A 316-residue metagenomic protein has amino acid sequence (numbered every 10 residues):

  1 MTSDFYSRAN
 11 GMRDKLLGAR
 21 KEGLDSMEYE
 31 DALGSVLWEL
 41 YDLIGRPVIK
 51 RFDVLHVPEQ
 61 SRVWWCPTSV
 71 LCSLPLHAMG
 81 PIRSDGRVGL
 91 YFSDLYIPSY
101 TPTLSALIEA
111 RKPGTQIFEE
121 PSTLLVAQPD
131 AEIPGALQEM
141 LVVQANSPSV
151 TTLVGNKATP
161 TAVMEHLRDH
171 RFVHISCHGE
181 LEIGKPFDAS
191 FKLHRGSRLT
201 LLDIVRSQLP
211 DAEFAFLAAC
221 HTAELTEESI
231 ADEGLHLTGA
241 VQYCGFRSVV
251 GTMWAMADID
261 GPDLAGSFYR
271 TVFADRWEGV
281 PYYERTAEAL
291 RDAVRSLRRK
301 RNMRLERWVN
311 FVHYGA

Functional and structural regions predicted by a protein language model:
M1-P121, P134-Q138, V142-Q144, A162-I175 (+1 more regions): Charged, well-ordered internal alpha-helical segments
K21-G34, L124-Q128, A219-T222, V250-M253: Glycine- and acidic
Q60-W64, S122-T123, V150-T151, R171-V173 (+4 more regions): Beta-sheet entry/capping signal
C66-V70, A127-A131, G155-K157, C177-H178: Structural motif
P98-A110, P129-I133, R171-E278, Y282: Catalytic cores of nucleophile-dependent amide-cleaving enzymes
Q138-T151, A240-R247: Short helix-loop-beta junction
L153-A162, S197-T200: Short acidic loop-to-helix transition motifs that present clustered carboxylates
G261-A316: An often Trp-containing, charged/polar helix-loop segment at the C-terminal end of enzyme catalytic cores
